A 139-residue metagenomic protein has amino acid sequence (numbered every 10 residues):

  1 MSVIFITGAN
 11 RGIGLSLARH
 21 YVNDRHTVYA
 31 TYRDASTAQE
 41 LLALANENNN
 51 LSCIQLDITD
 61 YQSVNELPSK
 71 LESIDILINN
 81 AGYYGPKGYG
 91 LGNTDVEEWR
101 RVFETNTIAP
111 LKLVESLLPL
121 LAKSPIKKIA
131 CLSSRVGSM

Functional and structural regions predicted by a protein language model:
V3-I6, L77-I78: Conserved hydrophobic beta-strands of the Rossmann-like cofactor-binding core in SDR/related NAD(P)H-dependent
N10, L15-R19: N-terminal Rossmann NAD(P)H-binding glycine-rich loop of SDR-like oxidoreductase domains
R11, I76, G82-K87: Flexible cofactor-recognition loop at the NAD(P)H-binding site of Rossmann-like short-chain dehydrogenase/reductase
D24-E40: Conserved glycine-rich Rossmann-like NAD(P)H-binding loop of the short-chain dehydrogenase/reductase
I54-E66, V96: The beta1-alpha1 cofactor-binding region of Rossmann-like NAD(H)/NADP(H)-dependent oxidoreductases
I78, L113-L117, L121: Hydrophobic positions on the long internal alpha-helix of Rossmann-like NAD(P)-dependent oxidoreductase domains
Y83-Y84, G90-F103, L111, A122-M139: Catalytic loop of short-chain dehydrogenase/reductase
